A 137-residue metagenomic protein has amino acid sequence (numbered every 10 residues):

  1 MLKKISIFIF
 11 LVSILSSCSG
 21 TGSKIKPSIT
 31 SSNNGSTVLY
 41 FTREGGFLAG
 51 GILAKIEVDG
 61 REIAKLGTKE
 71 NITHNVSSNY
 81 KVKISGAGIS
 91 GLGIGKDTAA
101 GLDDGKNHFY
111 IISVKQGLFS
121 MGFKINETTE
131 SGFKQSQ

Functional and structural regions predicted by a protein language model:
M1-G20: Sec-dependent bacterial lipoprotein signal peptides
C18-Q137: Short loop/turn and low-complexity linker motifs enriched in small/turn-promoting residues
